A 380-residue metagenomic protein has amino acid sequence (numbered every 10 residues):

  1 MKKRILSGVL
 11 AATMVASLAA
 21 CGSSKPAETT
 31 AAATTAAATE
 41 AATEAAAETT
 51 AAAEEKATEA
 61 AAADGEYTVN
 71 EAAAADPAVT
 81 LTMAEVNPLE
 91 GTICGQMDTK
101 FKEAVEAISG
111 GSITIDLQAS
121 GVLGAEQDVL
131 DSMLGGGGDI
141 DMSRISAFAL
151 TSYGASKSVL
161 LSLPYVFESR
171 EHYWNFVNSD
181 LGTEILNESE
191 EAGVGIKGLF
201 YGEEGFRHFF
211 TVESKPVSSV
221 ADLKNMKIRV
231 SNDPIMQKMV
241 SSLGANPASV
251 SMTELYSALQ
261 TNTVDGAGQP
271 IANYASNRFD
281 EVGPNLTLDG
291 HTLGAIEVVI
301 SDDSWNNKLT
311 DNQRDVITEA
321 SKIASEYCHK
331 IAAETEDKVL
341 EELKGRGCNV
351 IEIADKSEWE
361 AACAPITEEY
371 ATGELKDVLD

Functional and structural regions predicted by a protein language model:
M1-A19: Sec-dependent bacterial lipoprotein signal peptides
G8, G22-S24, A36-A38: Generic amphipathic, hydrophobic interface segment in small proteins and small subunits
S17, E184-I185, S325-C328: A short hydrophobic/aromatic micro-motif that marks alpha-helical segments and, especially, helix-coil
A19-T30: Bacterial lipoprotein signal-peptidase II cleavage site
S23-K25, K56-E171, E191, I196-D380: N-terminal secretory/targeting leader peptides
T29-E59: Extracellular mucin-like PTS domains
E168-E190: A gly/proline- and charged-residue-enriched helix-loop-helix capping module
